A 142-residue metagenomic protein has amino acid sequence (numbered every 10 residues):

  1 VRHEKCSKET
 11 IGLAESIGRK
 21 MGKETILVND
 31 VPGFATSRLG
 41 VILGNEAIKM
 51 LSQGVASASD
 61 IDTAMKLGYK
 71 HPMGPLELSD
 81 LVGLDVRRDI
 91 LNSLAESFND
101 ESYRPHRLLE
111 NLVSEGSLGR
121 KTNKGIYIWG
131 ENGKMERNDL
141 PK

Functional and structural regions predicted by a protein language model:
V1-R2: Short glycine-enriched, charge-decorated loop/helix-capping segments at active-site entrances that position
K5-D30, F34, I48, S52-Q53 (+1 more regions): NAD(P)-dependent Rossmann-like dehydrogenase/reductase catalytic/cofactor-binding core
I42-L43: Alpha-helix N-cap/N′ positions at the starts of helices
